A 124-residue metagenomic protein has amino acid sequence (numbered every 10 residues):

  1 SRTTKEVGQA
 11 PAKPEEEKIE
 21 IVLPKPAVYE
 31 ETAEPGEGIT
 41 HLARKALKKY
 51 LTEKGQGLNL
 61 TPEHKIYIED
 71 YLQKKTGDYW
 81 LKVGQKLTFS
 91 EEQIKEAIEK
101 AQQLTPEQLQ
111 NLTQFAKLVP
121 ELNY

Functional and structural regions predicted by a protein language model:
S1-A33: N-terminal, intrinsically disordered, polar/charged segments of Gram-positive cell-envelope systems that serve as
T4, E16-E20, G57, E69 (+1 more regions): Intrinsically disordered, low-complexity regions
A10-A12, A27, A33, A43-A46 (+3 more regions): A sequence-composition feature that detects small, non-aromatic residues
I19-I21, I39, I66-I68, I94 (+1 more regions): Weak global preference for isoleucine
T32-T88: Mature extracytoplasmic domains of secretory-pathway proteins
Q73-Y124: Compact alpha-helical subdomains of small soluble proteins
